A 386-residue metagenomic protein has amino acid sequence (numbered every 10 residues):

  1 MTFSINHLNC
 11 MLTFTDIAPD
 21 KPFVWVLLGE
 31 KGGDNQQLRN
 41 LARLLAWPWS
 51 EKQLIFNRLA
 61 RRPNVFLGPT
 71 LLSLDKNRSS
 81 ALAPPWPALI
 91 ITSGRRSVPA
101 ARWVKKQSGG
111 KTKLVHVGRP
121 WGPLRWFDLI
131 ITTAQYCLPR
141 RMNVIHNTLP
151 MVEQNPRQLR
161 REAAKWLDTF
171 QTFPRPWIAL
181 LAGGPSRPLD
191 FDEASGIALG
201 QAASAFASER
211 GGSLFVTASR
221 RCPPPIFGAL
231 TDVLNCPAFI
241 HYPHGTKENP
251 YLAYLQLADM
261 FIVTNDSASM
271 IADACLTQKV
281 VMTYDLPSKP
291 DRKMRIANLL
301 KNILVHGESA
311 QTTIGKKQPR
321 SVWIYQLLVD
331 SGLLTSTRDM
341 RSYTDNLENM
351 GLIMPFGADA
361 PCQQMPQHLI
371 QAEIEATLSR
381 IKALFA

Functional and structural regions predicted by a protein language model:
L8, F14-T15, L54-W86, T231 (+1 more regions): Alpha-helical membrane-targeting segments
P22-F23, P174-A179, S213: Charged active-site motifs of nucleotide-sugar-dependent glycosyltransferases
V26-L149: Active-site and donor-binding regions of nucleotide-sugar-utilizing enzymes
E30-K31, L252-M294: A donor-sugar binding/catalytic signature common to diverse glycosyltransferases and related nucleotide-sugar
L124-D192: A nucleotide-sugar donor-handling region in carbohydrate enzymes
P185-A218: Conserved catalytic-core segment of nucleotide-activated headgroup transferases in glycan assembly
E209-K247: Catalytic donor nucleotide-activated moiety binding site of glycosyltransferases and closely related
L304-A386: Leloir-type glycosyltransferase catalytic cores
